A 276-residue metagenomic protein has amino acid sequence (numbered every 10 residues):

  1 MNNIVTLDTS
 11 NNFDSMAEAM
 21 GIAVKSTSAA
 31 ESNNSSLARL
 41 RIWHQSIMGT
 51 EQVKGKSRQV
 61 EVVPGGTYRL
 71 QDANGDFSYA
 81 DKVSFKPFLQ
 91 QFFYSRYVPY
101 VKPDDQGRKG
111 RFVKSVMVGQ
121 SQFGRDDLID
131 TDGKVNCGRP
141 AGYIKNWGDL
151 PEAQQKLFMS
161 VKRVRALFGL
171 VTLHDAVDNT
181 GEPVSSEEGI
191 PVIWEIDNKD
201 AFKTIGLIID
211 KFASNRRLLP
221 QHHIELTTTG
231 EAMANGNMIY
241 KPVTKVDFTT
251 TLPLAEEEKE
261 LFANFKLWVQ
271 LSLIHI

Functional and structural regions predicted by a protein language model:
N2-S185, M233-I239, K245-P253: OB-fold ssDNA-binding interfaces and closely related basic DNA-contact patches used across DNA replication/repair
S15, D200-I208, E257-N264: Exposed alpha-helical structural elements
V164-V243: Extended serine/threonine-enriched, polar tracts that run as long, contiguous segments within proteins
T244-L267: Structured partner-binding subdomains within large eukaryotic complex subunits
I274-I276: Conserved small/polar residues in nucleotide/adenosyl-binding loops
